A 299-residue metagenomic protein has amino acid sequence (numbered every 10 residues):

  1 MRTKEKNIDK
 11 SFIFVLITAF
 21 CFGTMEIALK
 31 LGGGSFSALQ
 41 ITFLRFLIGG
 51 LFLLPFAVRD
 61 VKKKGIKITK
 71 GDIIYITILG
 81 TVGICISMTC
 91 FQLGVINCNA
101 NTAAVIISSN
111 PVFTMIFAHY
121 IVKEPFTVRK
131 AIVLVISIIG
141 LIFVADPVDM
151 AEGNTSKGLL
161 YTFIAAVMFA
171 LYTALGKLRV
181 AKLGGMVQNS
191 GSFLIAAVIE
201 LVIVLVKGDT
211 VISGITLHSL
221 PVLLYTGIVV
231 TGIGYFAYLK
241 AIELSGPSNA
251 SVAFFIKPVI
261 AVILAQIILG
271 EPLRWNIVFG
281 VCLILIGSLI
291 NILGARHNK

Functional and structural regions predicted by a protein language model:
M1-F43, A151-L178, K299: Glycine-/small-residue-enriched transmembrane alpha-helix faces in small-molecule transporters and effluxers
M1-I17, G50-L79, Q92, N97 (+8 more regions): Membrane-interface interhelical linkers
F12-V15, A19, I76-G80, A104 (+6 more regions): Residue-level signature of transmembrane alpha-helical cores of multipass secondary-active transporters and flippases
A19, L44, M88, T102-S109 (+2 more regions): Helix-helix packing/entry segments at the starts of transmembrane helices
F20-G23, G80-C85, T89, V112-I116 (+6 more regions): Hydrophobic/small/kink-forming positions within alpha-helical transmembrane segments of polytopic membrane proteins
G23-T24, L47-L51, I138, L194-V198 (+2 more regions): Small-residue-rich packing faces within the transmembrane alpha-helices of Major Facilitator Superfamily
Q40-L51, F91-P125, K130, A165 (+1 more regions): Specific alpha-helical transmembrane segments that line the substrate/conduction pathway and gating interfaces
L53, F117, F126-P147, A166 (+4 more regions): Hydrophobic transmembrane alpha-helices of multi-pass small-molecule transport proteins
